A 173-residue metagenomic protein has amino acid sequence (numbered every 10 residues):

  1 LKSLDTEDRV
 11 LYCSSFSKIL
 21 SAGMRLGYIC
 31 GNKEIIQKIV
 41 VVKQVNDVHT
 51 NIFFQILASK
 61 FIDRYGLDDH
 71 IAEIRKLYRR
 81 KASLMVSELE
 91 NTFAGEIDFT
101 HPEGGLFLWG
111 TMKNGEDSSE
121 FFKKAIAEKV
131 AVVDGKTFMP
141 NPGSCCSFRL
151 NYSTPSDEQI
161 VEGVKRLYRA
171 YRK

Functional and structural regions predicted by a protein language model:
L1-K173: PLP-dependent class I/II
